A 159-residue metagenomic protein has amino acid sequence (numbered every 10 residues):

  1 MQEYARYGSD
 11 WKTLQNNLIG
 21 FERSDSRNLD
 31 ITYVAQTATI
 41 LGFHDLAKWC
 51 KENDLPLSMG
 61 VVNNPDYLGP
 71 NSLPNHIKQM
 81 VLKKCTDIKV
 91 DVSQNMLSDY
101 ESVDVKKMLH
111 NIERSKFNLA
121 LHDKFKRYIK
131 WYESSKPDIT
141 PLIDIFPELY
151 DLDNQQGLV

Functional and structural regions predicted by a protein language model:
M1-A5, Y67-G69: A short acidic, helix-capping loop that chelates divalent metal ions and anchors anionic groups
D10-L158: Conserved C-terminal portion of the radical SAM core fold that forms the substrate/S-adenosylmethionine-binding
